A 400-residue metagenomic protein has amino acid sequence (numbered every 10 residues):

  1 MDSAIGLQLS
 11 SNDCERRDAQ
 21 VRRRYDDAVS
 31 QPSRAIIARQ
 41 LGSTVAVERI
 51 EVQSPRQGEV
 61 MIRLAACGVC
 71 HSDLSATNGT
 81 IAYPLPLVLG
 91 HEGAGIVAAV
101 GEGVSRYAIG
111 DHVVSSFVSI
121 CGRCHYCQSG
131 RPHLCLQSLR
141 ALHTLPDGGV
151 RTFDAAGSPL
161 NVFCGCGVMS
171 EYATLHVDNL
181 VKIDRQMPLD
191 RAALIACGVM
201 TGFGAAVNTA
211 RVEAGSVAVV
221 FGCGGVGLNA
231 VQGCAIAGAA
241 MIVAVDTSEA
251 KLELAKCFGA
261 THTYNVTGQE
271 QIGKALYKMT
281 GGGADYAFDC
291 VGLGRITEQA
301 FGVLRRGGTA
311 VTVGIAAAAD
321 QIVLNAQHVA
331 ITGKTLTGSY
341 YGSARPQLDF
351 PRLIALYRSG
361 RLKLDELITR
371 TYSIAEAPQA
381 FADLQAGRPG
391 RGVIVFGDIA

Functional and structural regions predicted by a protein language model:
R24-Q31, E298-G302, Q347-A400: C-terminal hydrophobic helical "lid"/dimerization subdomain of Rossmann-like NAD(P)H-dependent oxidoreductases
Q53-C67, T77-Q128, H133, D184-Q186: Glycine-rich beta-strand-centered segment in the early N-terminal region that forms part of a ligand/cofactor-binding
R106, R123-F221: NAD(P)H dinucleotide-binding glycine-rich loop of Rossmann-like/cofactor-binding domains, especially the beta1-alpha1
V217-C223, G233-Q299: Adenosine-nucleotide cofactor-binding segment
G227-L228: N-terminal Rossmann-fold NAD(P) dinucleotide-binding loop
G273, Y277, G281, A318-R370 (+2 more regions): C-terminal substrate-binding/catalytic core of Rossmann-like NAD(P)-dependent dehydrogenases/reductases
G308-T309, K334: Glycine-centered, small-residue-biased loops immediately flanking beta-strands in adenine/cofactor-binding cores
V313-G314: Acidic carboxylate diad motif detector
